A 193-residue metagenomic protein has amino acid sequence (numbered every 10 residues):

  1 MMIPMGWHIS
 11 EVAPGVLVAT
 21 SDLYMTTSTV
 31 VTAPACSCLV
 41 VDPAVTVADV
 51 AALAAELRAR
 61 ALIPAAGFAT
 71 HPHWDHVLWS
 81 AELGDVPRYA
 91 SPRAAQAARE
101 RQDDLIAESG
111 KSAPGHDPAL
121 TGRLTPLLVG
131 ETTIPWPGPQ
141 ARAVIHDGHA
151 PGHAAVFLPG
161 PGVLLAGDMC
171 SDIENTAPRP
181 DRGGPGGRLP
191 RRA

Functional and structural regions predicted by a protein language model:
I3-P4, L23-M25, L128, A150: Residues that act as N-cap/strand-start positions at coil-to-secondary-structure junctions
P4-I9, T121-V144: Short, conserved active-site entrance elements at the starts or edges of catalytic domains
G6-E56, A155-D168: Conserved beta-strand hairpin/beta-sheet module of binuclear metal-dependent hydrolase folds, prominently
S10-V16, A113-H116, W136-A141: Short Pro/Gly-enriched beta-strand edge/turn motifs at strand-loop
A35-C38, R58-I63, P137: Short, surface-exposed connector motifs at secondary-structure boundaries
C38-L39, V45-V47, T133, Q140-A193: Metallo-beta-lactamase
V50-A51, A55-T133: Active-site HxH/HxHxD metal-binding segment of metal-dependent hydrolases
